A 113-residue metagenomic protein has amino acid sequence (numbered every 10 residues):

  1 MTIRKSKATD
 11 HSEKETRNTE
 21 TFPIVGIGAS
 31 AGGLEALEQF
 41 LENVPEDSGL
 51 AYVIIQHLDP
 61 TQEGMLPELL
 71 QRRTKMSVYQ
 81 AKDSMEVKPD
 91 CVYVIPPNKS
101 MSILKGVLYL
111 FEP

Functional and structural regions predicted by a protein language model:
M1-P113: Conserved acid/base catalytic micro-environments in cytosolic active-site loops
